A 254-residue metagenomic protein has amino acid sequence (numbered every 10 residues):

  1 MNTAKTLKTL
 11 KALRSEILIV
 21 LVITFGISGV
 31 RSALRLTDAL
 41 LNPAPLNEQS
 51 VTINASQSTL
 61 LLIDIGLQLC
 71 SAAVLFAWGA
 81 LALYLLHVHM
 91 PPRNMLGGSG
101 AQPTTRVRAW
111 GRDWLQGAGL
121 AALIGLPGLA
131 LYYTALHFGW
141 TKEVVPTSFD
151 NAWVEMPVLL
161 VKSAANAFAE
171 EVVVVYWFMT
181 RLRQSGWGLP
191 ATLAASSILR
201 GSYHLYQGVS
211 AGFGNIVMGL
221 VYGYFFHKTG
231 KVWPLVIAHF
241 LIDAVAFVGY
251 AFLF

Functional and structural regions predicted by a protein language model:
M1-G100, V248-F254: N-terminal, membrane-interfacial amphipathic/helix-forming hydrophobic leader that caps and precedes the first
K8, T105-R108, S196, K231: Short N-terminal alpha-helical targeting/association segments
A12, E16-V20, L60, D64 (+7 more regions): Residue-level signature of transmembrane alpha-helical entry/exit and packing/kink sites in multi-pass membrane
G29, G125, L129, Y133-F254: Transmembrane helix-loop-helix hairpins at the membrane interface of multi-pass integral membrane proteins
A39-G66, H87-N166, Q184-S185: Juxtamembrane helix-loop-helix connectors linking adjacent transmembrane helices in multi-pass membrane enzymes
